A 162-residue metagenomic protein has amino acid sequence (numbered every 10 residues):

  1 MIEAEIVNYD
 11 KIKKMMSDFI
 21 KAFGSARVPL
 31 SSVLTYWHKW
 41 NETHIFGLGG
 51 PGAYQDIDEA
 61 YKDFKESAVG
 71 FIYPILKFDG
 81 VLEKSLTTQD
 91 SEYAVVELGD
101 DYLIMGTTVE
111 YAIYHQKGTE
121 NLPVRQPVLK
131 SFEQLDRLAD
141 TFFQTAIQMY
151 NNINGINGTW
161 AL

Functional and structural regions predicted by a protein language model:
M1-L162: Short, Lys/Arg-rich flexible segments
